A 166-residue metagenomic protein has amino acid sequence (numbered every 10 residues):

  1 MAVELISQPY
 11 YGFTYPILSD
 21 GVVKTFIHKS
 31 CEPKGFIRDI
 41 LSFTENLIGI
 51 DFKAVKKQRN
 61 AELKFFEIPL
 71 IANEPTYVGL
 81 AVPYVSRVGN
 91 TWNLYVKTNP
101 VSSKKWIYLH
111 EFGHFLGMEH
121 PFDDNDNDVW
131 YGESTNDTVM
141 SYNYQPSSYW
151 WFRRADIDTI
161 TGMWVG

Functional and structural regions predicted by a protein language model:
M1-P33, L41-E45: Disordered inhibitory propeptide/activation segment of secreted metzincin zinc metalloprotease zymogens, centered on
V3-L5, P16, V78-V85, V129 (+3 more regions): Hydrophobic transmembrane signal anchors and adjacent membrane-proximal interface regions, especially in viral
L5-Y11, Q58-N60, T159-I160: Short alpha-helical interface patches
L18, G35-T135: Metzincin-family zinc-dependent endopeptidase catalytic domain
T25-E32, K97-N99, Q145-S148: Second-shell loop/turn segments in exported
F26, F66, S141: Residue-level detector of conserved, well-ordered beta-strand and adjacent loop positions that form binding/recognition
S103, D123-G166: Metalloprotease/metallohydrolase-associated module, dominated by Zn2+-dependent proteases
